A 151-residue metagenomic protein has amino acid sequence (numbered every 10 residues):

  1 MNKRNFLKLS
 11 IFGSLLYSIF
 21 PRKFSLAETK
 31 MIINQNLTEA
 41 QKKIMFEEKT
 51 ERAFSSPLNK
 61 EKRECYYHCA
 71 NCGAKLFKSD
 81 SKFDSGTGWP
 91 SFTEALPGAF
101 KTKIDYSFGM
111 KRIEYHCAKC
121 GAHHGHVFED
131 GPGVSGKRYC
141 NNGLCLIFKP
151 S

Functional and structural regions predicted by a protein language model:
M1-S14: N-terminal secretory signal peptides and thylakoid transit peptides that target proteins across membranes
S18-E47, E51-R52: C-terminal segment of N-terminal export signals and the immediately downstream linker at the start of the mature
K62-S91: Mid-length scaffold segments of soluble, non-membrane domains
Y66, E114, K137: Residues immediately within or flanking Cys/His clusters that coordinate Zn2+ in small zinc-binding modules
C69, C117-C120: Short cysteine-rich clusters marking metal-coordination/redox-active sites
G73, G121, L144: Cys/His-coordinated zinc-binding microdomains
L76-F77, G125, E129, C145-F148: Short functional micro-motifs and their immediate structural scaffolds
G98-H116, L146-S151: Short Fe-S-cluster ligation motifs
